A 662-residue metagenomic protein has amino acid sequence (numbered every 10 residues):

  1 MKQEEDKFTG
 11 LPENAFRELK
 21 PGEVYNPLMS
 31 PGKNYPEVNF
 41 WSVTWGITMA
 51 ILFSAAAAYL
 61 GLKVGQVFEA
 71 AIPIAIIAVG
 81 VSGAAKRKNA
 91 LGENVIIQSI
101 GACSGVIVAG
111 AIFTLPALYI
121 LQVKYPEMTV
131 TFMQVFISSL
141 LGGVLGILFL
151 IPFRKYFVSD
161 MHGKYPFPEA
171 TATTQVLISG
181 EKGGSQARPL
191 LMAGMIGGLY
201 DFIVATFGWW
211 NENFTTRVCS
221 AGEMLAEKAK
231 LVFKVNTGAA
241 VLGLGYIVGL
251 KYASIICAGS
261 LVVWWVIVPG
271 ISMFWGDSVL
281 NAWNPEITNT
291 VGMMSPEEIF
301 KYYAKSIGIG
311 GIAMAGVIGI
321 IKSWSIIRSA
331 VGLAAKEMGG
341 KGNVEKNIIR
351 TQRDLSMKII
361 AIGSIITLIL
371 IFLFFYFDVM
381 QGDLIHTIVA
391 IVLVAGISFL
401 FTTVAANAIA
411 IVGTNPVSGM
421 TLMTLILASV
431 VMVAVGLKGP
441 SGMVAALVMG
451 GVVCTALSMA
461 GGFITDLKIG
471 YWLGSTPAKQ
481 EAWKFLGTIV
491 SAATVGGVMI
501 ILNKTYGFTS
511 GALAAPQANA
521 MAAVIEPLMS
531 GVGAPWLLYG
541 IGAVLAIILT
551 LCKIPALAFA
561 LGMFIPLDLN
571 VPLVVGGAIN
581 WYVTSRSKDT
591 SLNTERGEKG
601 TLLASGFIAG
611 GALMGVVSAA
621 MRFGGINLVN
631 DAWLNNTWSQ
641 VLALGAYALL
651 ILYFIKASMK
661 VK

Functional and structural regions predicted by a protein language model:
M1-K662: Alpha-helical multipass membrane-protein architecture
